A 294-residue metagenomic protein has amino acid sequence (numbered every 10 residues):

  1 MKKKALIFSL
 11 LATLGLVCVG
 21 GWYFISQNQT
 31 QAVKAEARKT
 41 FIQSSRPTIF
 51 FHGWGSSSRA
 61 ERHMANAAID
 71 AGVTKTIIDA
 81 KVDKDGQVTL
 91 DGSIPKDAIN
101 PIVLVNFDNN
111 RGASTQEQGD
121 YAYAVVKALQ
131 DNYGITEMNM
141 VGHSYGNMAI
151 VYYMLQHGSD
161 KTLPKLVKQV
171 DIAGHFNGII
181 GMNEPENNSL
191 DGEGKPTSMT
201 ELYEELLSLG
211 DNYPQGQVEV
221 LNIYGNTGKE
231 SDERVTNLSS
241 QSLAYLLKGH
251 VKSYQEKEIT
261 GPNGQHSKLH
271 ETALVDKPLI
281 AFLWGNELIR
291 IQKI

Functional and structural regions predicted by a protein language model:
M1-G15: N-terminal Sec-pathway targeting helices
L6-F8, C18-V141, M148-I294: Lipid deacylating catalytic domains
